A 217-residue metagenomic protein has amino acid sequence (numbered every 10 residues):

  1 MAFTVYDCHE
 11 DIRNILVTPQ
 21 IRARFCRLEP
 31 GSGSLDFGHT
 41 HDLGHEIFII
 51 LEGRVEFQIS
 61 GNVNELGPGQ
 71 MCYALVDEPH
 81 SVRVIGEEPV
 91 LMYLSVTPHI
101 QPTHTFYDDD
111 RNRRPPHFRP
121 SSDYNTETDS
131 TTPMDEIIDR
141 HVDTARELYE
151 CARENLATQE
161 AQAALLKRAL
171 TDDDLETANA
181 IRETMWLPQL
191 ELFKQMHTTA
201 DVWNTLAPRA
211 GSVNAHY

Functional and structural regions predicted by a protein language model:
A2-G38, G44, S95-H104: A short glycine-rich, His/Asp/Glu-containing loop-to-beta-strand
T18, S60-D77: Short acidic-glycine-tyrosine-enriched beta hairpin
L43, N62, E78-P79, E88: A generic "binding-loop/recognition-motif" signal
L43-V55, G69: Glycine- and acidic-residue-biased ligand/ion/polar-headgroup-sensing regions
F57-Q58, A74, H80-G86: Short beta-strand His + acidic residue motifs that chelate non-heme Fe in jelly-roll/DSBH and cupin folds
I85-Y149: Double-stranded beta-helix
S130-M185, Q189: Long, charged, low-complexity terminal extensions
R168-Y217: C-terminal non-catalytic accessory extensions
